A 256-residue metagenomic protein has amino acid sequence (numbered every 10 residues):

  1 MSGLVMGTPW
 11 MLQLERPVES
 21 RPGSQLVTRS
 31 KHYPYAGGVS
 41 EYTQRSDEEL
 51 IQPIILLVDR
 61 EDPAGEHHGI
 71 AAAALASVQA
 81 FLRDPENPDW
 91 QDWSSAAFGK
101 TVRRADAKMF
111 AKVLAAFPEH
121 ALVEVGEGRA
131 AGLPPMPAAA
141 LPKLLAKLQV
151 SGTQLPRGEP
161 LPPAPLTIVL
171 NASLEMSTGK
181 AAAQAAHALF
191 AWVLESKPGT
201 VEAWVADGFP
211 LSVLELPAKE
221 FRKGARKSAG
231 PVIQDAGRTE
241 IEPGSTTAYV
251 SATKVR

Functional and structural regions predicted by a protein language model:
M1-A36: N-terminal amphipathic/basic-hydrophobic helices that include classical n-h-c signal peptides and signal-anchor
W10, R29-S212, A218-K227, P231-R256: Positively charged, small/polar-rich N-terminal and surface patches that mediate targeting and assembly and bind
